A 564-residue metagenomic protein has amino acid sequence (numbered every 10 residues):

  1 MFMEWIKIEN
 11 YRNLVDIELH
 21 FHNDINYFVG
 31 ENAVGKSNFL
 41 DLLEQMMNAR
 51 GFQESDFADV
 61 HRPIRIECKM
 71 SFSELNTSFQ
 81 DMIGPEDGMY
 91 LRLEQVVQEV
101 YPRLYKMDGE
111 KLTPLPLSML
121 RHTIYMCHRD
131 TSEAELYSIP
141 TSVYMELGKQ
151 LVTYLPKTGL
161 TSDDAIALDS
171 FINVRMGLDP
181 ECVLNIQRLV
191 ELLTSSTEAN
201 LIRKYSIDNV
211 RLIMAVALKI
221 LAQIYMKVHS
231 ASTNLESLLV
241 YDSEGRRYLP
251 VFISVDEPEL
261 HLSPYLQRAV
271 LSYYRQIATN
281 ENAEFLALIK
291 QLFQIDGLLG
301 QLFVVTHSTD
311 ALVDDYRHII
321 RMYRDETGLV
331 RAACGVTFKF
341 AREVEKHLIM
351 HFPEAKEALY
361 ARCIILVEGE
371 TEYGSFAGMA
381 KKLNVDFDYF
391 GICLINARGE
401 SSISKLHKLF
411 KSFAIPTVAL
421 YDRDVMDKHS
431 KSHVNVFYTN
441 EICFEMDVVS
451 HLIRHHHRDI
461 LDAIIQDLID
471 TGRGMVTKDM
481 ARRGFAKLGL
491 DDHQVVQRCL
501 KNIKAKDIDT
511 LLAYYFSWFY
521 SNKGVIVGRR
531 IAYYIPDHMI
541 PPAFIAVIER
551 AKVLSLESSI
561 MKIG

Functional and structural regions predicted by a protein language model:
M1-N48, L201-L348, P353-E354: Switch/communication elements of ASCE P-loop NTPase nucleotide-binding domains
F28, M126, F303, I320 (+2 more regions): Hydrophobic/aromatic beta-strand patches that form the interior of the parallel beta-sheet core in alpha/beta enzyme
V29, L40-D87: Conserved P-loop NTP-binding catalytic core
E54-D56, E74-S162: Glycine-rich phosphate-binding loops of NTPases
F72-L75, E99, S132-E135, T309-A311 (+5 more regions): Conserved nucleotide-binding/hydrolysis micro-motifs of P-loop NTPases
I83, F352-L366, E370-G564: Acidic, Mg2+-coordinating catalytic modules of nucleic-acid enzymes
I124, L249-F252, C363, T417: The start of beta-strands in P-loop NTPase/AAA+ ATPase cores
S132-V255: Extended helical coiled-coil dimerization/tether regions that scaffold and oligomerize large DNA-maintenance assemblies
